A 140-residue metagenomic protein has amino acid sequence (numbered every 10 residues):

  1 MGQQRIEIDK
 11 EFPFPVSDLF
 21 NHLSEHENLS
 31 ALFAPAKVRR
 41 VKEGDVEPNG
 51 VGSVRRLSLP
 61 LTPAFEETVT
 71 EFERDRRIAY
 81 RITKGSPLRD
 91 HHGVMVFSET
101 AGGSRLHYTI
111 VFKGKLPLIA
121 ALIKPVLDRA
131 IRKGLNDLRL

Functional and structural regions predicted by a protein language model:
M1-E47: Hydrophobic ligand-binding cavity/cleft-lining segments
M1-Q3, P48-G50, P60, L88-D90 (+1 more regions): Short coil/turn motifs at beta-sheet boundaries
R5-E7, P63-E67, R89-V94: Short, surface-exposed coil-to-beta transition loops
E7-P13, R56-S58, T68, R81 (+2 more regions): Generic structural detector for well-ordered beta-strands
V16-S17, T70-D75, V96-R105: A short, structured loop/turn motif at beta-sheet edges
S17-F20, R132, N136: Amphipathic alpha-helical segments that line or abut small-molecule/effector binding pockets and mediate allosteric
R40-S86, K133-L140: Glycine-rich portal/gate segments that line the openings of hydrophobic small-molecule binding cavities
I82-K133, L140: Beta-strand/loop substructures that line and gate deep hydrophobic ligand-binding cavities in soluble
